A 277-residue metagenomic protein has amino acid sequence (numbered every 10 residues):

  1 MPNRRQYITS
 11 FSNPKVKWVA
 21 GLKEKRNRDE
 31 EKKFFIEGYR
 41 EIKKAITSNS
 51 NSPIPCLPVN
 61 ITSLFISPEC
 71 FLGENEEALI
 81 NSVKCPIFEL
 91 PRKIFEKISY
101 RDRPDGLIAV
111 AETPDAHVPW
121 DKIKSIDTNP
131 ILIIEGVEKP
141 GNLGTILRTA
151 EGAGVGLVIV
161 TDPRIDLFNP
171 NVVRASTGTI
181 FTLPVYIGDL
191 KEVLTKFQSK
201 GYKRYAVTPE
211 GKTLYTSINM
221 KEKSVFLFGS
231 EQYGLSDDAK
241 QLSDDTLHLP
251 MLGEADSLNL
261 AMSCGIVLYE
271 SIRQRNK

Functional and structural regions predicted by a protein language model:
M1-S52, C56-E76, R164-I165: Boundary-proximal intrinsically disordered activation/regulatory segments immediately upstream of a helical core
I8, F34, E135-G136, T161-D162 (+3 more regions): Glycine- and other small-residue-rich loops at beta-strand/loop junctions that grip anionic moieties
G38, E138-I146, N259-S263: Amphipathic alpha-helical repeat scaffolds
T47, S82, F88, K93 (+2 more regions): RNA substrate-binding interface of SAM-dependent RNA methyltransferases
I80-V110: Glycine/small-residue-rich loop that forms an oxyanion/phosphate-binding "nest" at active or ligand-binding sites
G106-A109, T149-A153, L167, N171-G178 (+1 more regions): Structured adenosyl-cofactor binding patch, chiefly the S-adenosyl-L-methionine
A206-A255: Active-site/ligand-binding-proximal alpha/beta "capping" segment
